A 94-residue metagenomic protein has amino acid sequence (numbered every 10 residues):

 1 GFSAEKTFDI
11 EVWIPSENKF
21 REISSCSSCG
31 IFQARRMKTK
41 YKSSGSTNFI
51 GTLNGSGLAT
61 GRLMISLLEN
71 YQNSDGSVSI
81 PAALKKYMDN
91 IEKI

Functional and structural regions predicted by a protein language model:
G1-I94: TRNA-recognition modules of translation machinery and tRNA-sensing kinases, especially anticodon-binding
